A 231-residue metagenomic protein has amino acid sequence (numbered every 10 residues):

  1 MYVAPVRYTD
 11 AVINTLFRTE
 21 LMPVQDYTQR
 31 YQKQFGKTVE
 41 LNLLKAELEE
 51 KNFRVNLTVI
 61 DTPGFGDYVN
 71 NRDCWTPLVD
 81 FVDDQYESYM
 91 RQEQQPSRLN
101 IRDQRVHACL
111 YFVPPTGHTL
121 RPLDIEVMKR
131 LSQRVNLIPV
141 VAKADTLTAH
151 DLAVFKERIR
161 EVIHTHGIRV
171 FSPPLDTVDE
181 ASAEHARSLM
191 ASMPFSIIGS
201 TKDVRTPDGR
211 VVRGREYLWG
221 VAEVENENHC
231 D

Functional and structural regions predicted by a protein language model:
A4-I138, K143, T148-A191, T201-P207 (+1 more regions): Switch- and interface-adjacent substructures of P-loop NTPase systems
S196-I198: Residues in well-ordered beta-strands of folded domains
